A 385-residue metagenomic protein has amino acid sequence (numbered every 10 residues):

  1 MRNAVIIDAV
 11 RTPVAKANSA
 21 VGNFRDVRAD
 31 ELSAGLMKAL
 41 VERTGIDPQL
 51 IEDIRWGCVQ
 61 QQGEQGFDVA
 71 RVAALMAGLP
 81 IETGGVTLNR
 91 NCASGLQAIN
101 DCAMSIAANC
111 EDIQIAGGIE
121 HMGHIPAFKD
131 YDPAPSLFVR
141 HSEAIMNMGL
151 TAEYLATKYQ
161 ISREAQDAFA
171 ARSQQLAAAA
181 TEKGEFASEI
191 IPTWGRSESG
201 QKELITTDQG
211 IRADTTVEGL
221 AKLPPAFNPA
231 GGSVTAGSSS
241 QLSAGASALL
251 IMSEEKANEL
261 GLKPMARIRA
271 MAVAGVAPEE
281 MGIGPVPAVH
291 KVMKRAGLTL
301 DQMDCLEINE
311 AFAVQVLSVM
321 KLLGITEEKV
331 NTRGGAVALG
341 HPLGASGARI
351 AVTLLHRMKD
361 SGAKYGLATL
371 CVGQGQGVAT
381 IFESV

Functional and structural regions predicted by a protein language model:
M1-R28, T216-I283, P287, K294 (+3 more regions): Condensing-enzyme catalytic core mediating Claisen C-C bond formation in acyl metabolism
V10-P13, R25-G35, R43, A168-E259 (+2 more regions): N-terminal extracellular/periplasmic Venus flytrap/periplasmic-binding protein-like
T12, K16-S19, M104-Y159, A213: Glycine-rich loop/linker segments at domain edges
N23-I113, G118-P135, I190-T206, E279-E280 (+1 more regions): Conserved beta-ketoacyl condensing-enzyme motif
A29-G45, V69-A73, A98, M148-L155 (+5 more regions): Short, well-ordered amphipathic alpha-helical segments that serve as non-catalytic structural scaffolds within diverse
E52, F186-E189, R269-A338: Active-site pocket-lining segment
C58-E111, E143-L150, D214-Q241, L322-R349 (+2 more regions): Conserved catalytic cysteine-centered active-site region of acyl-thioester-dependent Claisen-condensing enzymes
A74, N89-I119, A156-E185, A248-E255 (+2 more regions): Active-site-proximal alpha-helical scaffold in enzymes
